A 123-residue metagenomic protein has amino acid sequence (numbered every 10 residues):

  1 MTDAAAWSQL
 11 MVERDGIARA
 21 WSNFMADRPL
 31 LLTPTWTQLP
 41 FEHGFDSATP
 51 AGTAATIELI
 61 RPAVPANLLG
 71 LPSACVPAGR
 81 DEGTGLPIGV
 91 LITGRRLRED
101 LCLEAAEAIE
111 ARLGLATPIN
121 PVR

Functional and structural regions predicted by a protein language model:
M1-L68, P121-V122: Serine-dependent amide/ester hydrolase catalytic core
S8, L68-R123: Structural helix-boundary/capping segments
